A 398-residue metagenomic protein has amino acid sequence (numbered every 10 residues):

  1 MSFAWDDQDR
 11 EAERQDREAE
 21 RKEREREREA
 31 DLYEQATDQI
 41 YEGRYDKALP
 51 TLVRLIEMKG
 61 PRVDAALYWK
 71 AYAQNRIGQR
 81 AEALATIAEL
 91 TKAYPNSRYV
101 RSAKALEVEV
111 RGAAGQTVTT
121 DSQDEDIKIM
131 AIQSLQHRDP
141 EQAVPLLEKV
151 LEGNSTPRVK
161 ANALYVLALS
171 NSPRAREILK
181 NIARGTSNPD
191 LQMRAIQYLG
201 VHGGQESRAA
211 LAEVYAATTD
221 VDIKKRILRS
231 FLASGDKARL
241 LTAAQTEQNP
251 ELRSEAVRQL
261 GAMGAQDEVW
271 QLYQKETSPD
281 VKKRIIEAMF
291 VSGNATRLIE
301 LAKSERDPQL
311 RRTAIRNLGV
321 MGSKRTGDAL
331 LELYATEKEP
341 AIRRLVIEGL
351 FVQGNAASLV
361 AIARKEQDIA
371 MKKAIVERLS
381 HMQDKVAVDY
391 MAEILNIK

Functional and structural regions predicted by a protein language model:
S2-D6, E18, V100-H137: Pro/Ala/Gly-rich low-complexity, hydrophilic intrinsically disordered segments
E27-R54, D126-P140: Alpha-helical segment of the N-proximal tetratricopeptide repeat
L49-P50, R80-I87, G112-D121, P140-E152 (+8 more regions): Amphipathic alpha-helical scaffolding segments comprising HEAT/armadillo-like alpha-solenoid repeats
P50-R80, R98, L146-V150, S155-R158: Short, charge-rich amphipathic alpha-helical segments embedded in non-transmembrane helical bundles/solenoids
N96, D124, S155-T156, S187-N188 (+7 more regions): Short inter-helical turns and helix N-cap capping residues of alpha-solenoid HEAT/ARM repeat scaffolds
